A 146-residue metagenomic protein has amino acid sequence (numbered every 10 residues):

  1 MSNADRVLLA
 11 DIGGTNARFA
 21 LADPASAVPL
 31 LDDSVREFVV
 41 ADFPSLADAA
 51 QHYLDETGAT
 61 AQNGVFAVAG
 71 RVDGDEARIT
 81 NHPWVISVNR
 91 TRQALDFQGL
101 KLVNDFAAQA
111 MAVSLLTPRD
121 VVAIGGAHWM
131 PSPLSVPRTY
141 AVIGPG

Functional and structural regions predicted by a protein language model:
S2, E56-T60, L134-P137: Glycine-rich phosphate-binding loop signature in dinucleotide/nucleotide-binding domains
S2-H52: Short glycine-rich, Thr/Ser-proximal phosphate-binding strand/loop in the N-terminal lobe of ATP-dependent enzymes
A4-D5, F97-Q98, V136-Y140: Short coil/turn connectors at secondary-structure junctions
A10, N104, P145: Single, functionally critical "micro-switch" positions that shape active/binding sites and transmembrane helices
Q51-Y53, V88, G126-W129: A generic local structural motif
D55-L102, A107-D120, V142: Short beta-strand-loop/turn "lid" adjacent to the catalytic site in phosphate-handling enzymes
R119, A123-V136: Rossmann-like NAD(P)H-binding beta-loop-alpha module
S132-G146: Hydrophobic alpha-helical segments and helix pairs
